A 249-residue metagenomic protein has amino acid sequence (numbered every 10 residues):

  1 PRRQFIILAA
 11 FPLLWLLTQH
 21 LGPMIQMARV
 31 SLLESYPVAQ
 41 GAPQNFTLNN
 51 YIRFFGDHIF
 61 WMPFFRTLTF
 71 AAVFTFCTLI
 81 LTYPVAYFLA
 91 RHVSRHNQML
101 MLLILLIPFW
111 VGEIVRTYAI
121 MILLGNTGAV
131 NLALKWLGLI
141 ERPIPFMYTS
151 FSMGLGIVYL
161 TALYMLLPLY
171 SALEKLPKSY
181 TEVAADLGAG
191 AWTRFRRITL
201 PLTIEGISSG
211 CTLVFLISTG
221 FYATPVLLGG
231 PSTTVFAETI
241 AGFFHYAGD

Functional and structural regions predicted by a protein language model:
P1-F5, Y36-V38, Y51-I59, P225-D249: Interhelical loop and adjacent transmembrane-helix boundary motif in polytopic membrane transport permeases
P1-Q26, Q98-L103: N-terminal signal-anchor/first transmembrane alpha helix
A10-G22, F76, I107, Y159 (+2 more regions): Transmembrane alpha-helices
P12, M153-G156, L160, T212 (+1 more regions): Hydrophobic alpha-helical transmembrane segments of polytopic membrane proteins
H20-H58, L123-G128, G229-P231: Short membrane-interfacial helix/loop motifs at transmembrane-helix boundaries
I25, V30, S35-Y36, V115 (+2 more regions): Non-cytoplasmic
V73-L106, M121-I122, S179-T181, F195 (+1 more regions): Transmembrane-helix boundary motif in ABC transporter permease subunits
T117-V158, W192, L228-S232: Membrane-interfacial helix termini and adjacent extracytoplasmic/periplasmic loops of multi-pass transporters
